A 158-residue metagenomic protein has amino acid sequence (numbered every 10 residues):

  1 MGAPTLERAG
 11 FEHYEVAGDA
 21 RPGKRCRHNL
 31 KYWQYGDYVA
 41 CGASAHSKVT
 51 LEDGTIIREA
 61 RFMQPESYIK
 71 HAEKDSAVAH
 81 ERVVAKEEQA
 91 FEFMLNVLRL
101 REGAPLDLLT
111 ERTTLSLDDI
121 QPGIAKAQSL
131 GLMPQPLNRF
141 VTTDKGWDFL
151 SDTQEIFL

Functional and structural regions predicted by a protein language model:
M1-L115: C-terminal scaffold of the Radical SAM
E15, Q128-N138: A short, conserved structural fragment
R25-N29, L130-G131, D148: Short secondary-structure transition/capping segments
T114-S129: Short amphipathic alpha-helical interaction segments
R139-D144: Minor-groove-contacting beta-hairpin "wing" of winged helix-turn-helix DNA-binding domains
K145-L158: Short, amphipathic alpha-helical interaction segments positioned at domain boundaries
